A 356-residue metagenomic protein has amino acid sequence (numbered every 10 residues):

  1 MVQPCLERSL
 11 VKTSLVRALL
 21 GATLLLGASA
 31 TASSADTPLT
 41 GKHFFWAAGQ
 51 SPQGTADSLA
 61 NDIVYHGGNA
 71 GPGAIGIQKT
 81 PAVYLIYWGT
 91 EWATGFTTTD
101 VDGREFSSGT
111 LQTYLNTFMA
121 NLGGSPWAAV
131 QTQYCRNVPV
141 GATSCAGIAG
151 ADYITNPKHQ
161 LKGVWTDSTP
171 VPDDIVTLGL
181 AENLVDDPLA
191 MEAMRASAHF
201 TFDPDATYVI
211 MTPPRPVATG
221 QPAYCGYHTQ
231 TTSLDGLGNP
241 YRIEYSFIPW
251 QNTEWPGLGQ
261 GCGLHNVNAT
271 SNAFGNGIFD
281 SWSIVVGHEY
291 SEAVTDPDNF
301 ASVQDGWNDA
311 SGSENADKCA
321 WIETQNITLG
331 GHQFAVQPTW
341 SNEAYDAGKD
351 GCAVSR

Functional and structural regions predicted by a protein language model:
P4-L19: Bacterial N-terminal signal peptides that target proteins for export
A18-A28: Bacterial N-terminal signal peptides
A30-A35: Sec/Tat signal peptide C-region and signal peptidase I cleavage site
D36-G179, L184: N-terminal carbohydrate-binding/catalytic regions of secreted carbohydrate-active enzymes
K79-Y84, W127, D203-Y208, Y241-E244 (+1 more regions): Loop/turn elements at helix/coil->beta-strand transitions in domains of secreted/extracellular proteins
C145-L237: Active-site-proximal segments of metallohydrolase catalytic domains
A223-D280, D296-R356: Metalloprotease/metallohydrolase-associated module, dominated by Zn2+-dependent proteases
I284-D296: Active-site recognition of the HExxH zinc-binding catalytic motif
